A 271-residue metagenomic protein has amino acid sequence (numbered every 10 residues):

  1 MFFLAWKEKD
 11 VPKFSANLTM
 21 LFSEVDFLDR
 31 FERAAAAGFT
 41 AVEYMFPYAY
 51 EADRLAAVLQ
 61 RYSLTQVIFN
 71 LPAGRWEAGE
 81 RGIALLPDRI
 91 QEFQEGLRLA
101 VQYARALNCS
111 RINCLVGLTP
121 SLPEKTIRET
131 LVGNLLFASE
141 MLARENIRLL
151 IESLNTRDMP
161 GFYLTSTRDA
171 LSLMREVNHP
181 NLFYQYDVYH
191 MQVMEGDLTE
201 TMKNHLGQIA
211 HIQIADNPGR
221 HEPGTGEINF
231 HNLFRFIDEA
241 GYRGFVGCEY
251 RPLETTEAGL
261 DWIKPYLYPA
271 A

Functional and structural regions predicted by a protein language model:
F2-G38, Y48, L99, N108-S110 (+2 more regions): Histidine-acidic metal/acid-base catalytic patches
N17-L18, A41-E43, L86-D88, L122-T126 (+3 more regions): Short, contiguous strand/loop micro-motifs
V25, T40, Y44-T130, P252: Structural motif corresponding to the early beta-alpha repeats
A35, Q60, R105, A143 (+1 more regions): Anion (oxyanion) recognition and catalysis
E51, W76, S121, E152 (+3 more regions): Generic structural signal for helix capping and beta-alpha/helix-loop junctions
R54-S63, N134-L142, T201-N204, N232-F236: Catalytic-core regions built around general acid/base machinery
Q66-I68, I151, Y186, C248: Hydrophobic residues in well-ordered beta-strands that form the structural core
I83-F183: Active-site acidic/histidine proton-transfer and metal-coordination neighborhood in alpha/beta enzyme cores
